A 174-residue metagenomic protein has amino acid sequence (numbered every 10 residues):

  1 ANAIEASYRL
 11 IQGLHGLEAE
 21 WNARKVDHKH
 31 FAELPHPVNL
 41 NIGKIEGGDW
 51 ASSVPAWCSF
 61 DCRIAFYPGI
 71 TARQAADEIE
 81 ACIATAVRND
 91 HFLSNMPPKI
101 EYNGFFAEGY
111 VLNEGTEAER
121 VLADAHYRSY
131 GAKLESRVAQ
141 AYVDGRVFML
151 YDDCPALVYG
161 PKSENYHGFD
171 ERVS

Functional and structural regions predicted by a protein language model:
A1-V173: Metal-dependent amide/peptide-bond hydrolase catalytic core, centered on the "pita-bread" metallohydrolase fold
